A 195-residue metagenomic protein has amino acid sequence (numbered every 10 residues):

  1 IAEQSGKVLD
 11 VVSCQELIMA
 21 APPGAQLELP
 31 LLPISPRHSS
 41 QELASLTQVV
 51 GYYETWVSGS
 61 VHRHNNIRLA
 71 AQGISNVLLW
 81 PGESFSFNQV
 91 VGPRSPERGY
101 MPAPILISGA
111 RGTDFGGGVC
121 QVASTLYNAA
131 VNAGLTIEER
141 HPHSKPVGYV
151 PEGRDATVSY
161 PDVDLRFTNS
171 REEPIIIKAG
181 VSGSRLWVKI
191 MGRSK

Functional and structural regions predicted by a protein language model:
I1-K195: Well-ordered beta-sheet/strand-loop patches within structured domains
